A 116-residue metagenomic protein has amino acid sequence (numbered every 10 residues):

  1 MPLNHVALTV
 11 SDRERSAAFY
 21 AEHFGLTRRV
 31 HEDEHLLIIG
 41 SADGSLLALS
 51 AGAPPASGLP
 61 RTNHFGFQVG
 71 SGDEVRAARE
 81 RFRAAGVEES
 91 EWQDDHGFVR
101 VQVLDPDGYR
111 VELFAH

Functional and structural regions predicted by a protein language model:
M1-E14, F65: N-terminal beta-strand motif that seeds the catalytic metal site of vicinal oxygen chelate
L8-S50: Core segments of cupin and vicinal oxygen chelate
R15-A17, D73-A77: Short, conserved charged micro-motifs
H35-L37, N63, G97-V101: Short beta-strand micro-motifs in enzyme catalytic cores
S50-P55, A115-H116: Acetyl-CoA-dependent GNAT
S57-L59: Short, flexible turn/loop "capping" segments at secondary-structure junctions
R79-H116: Vicinal oxygen chelate
